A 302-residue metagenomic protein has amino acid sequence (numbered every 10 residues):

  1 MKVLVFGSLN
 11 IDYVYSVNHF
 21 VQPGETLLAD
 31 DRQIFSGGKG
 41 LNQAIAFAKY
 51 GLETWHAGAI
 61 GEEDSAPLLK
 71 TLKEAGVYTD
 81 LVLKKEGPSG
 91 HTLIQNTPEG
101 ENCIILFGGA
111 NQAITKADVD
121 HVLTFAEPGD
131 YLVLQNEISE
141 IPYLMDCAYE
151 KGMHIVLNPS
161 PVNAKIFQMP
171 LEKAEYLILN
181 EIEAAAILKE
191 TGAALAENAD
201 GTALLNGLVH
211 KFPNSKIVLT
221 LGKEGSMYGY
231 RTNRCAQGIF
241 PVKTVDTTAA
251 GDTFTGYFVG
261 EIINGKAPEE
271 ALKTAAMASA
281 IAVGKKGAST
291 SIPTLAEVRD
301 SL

Functional and structural regions predicted by a protein language model:
M1-A59, S65-K70, G238, T244: Glycine-rich phosphate/adenosyl-contacting loop at the front of the ribokinase-like
M1-L9, K70-K84, N96-R234: Ribokinase/PfkB-type carbohydrate-kinase core domain
D31-G38, N42, E63, K84-P88 (+4 more regions): Residues at secondary-structure transition points
G40-A44, S65-L68, G90, I141 (+4 more regions): A general structural signal for well-ordered alpha-helical segments in protein cores
F47, N180, G251: Short, conserved phosphate/pyrophosphate- and ester-handling motifs at nucleotide-, phospho-/glycolipid
Y50, G87-G90, G222: Short, basic and Ser/Thr-rich N-terminal targeting/leader segments
A164, L195-L302: Conserved phosphate-binding/catalytic region of the ribokinase-like
